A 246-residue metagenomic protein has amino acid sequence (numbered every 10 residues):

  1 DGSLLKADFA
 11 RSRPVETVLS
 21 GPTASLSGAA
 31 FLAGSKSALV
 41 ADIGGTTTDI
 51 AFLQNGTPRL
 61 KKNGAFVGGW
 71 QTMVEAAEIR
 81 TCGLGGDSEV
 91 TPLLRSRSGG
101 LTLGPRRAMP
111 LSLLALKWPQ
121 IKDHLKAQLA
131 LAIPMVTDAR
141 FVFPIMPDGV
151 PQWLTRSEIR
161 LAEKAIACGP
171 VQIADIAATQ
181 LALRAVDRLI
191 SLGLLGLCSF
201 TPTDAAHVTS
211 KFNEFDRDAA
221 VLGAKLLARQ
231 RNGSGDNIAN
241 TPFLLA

Functional and structural regions predicted by a protein language model:
D1-A246: N-terminally biased helix-coil "hinge/interface" segments that flank
